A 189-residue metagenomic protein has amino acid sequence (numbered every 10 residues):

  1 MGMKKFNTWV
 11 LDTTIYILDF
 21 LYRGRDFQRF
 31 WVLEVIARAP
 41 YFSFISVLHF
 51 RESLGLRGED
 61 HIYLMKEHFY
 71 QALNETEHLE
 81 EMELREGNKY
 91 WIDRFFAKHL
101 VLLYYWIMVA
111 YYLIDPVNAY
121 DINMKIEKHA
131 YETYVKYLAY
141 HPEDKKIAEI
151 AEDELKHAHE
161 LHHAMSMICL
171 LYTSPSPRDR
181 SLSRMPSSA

Functional and structural regions predicted by a protein language model:
M1-Q28, M167: Non-catalytic, topology-defining segments of multipass membrane proteins
D19-Q28, F42-K66, N88, T133-E143: Helix-loop segments that flank and shape redox-cofactor active sites
F20-D26, M82-D93, A97-N123: Acidic/His metal-coordination segments adjacent to aromatic residues that form catalytic metal sites in metalloenzymes
P40-S43, H68-M82, N123-Y134, I150-L161: Alpha-helical transition-metal enzyme core signature, strongest for iron centers
F44-E52, M65-F95, A164: Conserved alpha-helical segments that form or flank metal/cofactor-binding pockets of metalloenzymes
Y105-D153: Acidic/histidine-rich alpha-helical segments that form the ligand environment of transition-metal centers
Y172-D179: Conserved small/polar residues in nucleotide/adenosyl-binding loops
R184-A189: Hydrophobic alpha-helical segments, chiefly the membrane-spanning helices and signal/signal-anchor peptides
